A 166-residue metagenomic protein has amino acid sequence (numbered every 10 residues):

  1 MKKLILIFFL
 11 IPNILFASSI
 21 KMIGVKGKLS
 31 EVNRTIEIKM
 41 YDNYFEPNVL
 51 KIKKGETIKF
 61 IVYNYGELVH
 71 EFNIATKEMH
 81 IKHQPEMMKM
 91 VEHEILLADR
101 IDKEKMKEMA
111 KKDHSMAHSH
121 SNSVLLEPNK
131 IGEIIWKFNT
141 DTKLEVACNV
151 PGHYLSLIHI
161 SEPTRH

Functional and structural regions predicted by a protein language model:
L4-N13: Sec-dependent N-terminal signal peptides
S18-V25: Cleaved targeting-peptide boundary
L29-T57: N-terminal edge beta-strand
G55-E56, F138-L144: Short tyrosine-centred short linear motifs in exposed loops/low-complexity segments
V62-N64: Asparagine-centered strand-capping/turn motif at beta-strand->loop junctions
M79-T140: Extracytoplasmic beta-sandwich strand-turn segments characteristic of Greek-key/jelly-roll folds
I135-K137, E145-L157: Short, exposed beta-strand-loop hairpins at the edges of beta-sheets in extracellular/periplasmic proteins
H159-H166: Conserved small/polar residues in nucleotide/adenosyl-binding loops
